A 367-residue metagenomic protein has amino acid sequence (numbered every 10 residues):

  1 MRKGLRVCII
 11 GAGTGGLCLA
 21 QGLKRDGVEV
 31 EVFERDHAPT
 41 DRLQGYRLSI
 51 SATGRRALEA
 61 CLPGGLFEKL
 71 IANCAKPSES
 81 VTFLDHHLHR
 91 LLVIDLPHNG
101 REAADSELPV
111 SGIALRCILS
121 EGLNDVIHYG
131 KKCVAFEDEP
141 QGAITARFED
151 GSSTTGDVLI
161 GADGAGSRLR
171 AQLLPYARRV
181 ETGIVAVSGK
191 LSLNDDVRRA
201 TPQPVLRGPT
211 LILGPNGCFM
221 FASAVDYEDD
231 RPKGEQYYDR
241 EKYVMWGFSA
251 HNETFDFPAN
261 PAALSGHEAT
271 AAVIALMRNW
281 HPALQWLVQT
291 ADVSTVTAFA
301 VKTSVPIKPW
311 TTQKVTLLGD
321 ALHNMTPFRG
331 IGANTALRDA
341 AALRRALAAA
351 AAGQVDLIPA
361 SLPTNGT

Functional and structural regions predicted by a protein language model:
R2-V7, G22, S51-L173, A177-S192 (+3 more regions): Conserved N-terminal helical subregion
C8-E29, F33, I160-G161, V187 (+4 more regions): Conserved mid-domain beta->alpha element of the FAD-binding
G15, A38, G166: Conserved Rossmann-like nucleotide-cofactor binding loop
H37-A57: Conserved N-terminal glycine-rich FAD pyrophosphate-binding loop of Rossmann-like flavoproteins
L43, A171-Q172, F328: Conserved catalytic-core motifs of eukaryotic protein kinase domains, centered on the activation segment
R90-G112, K190-D292: Conserved FAD/dinucleotide-binding core of flavoprotein oxidoreductases
S167, C218-M220, L322-H323: Histidine-centered metal-chelating micro-motifs
